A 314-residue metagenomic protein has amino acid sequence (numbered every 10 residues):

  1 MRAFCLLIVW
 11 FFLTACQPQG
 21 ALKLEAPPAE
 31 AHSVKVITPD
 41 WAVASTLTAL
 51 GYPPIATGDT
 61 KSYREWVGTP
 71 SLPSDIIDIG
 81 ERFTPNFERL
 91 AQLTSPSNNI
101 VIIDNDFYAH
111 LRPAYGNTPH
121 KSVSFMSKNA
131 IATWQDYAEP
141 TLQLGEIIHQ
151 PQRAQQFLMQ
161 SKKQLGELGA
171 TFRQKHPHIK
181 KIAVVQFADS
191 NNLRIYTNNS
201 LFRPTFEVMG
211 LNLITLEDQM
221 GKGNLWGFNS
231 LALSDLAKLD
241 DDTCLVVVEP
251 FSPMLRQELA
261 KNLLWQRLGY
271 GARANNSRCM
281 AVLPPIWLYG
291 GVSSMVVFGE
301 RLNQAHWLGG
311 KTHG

Functional and structural regions predicted by a protein language model:
F12-A15: C-terminal motif of bacterial Sec signal peptides marking the signal peptidase cleavage site
Q17-Q19: Bacterial signal peptide processing site
V34-L50, Q155-L216: Basic- and aromatic-lined ligand-binding clefts that recognize polyanionic substrates
K35-T94, I103-F107: A short, structured surface patch at a secondary-structure boundary
N86-N98, S230-D241: Short helices/loops that flank or line small-molecule/ion binding pockets
N117-S190, L288-G314: Extracytoplasmic substrate-binding proteins
I214-T215, K222-P253: Ligand-binding pocket segment of bilobal, Venus flytrap-like solute-binding proteins
L239-G314: Structured C-terminal subdomain patch of bacterial secreted/periplasmic proteins
